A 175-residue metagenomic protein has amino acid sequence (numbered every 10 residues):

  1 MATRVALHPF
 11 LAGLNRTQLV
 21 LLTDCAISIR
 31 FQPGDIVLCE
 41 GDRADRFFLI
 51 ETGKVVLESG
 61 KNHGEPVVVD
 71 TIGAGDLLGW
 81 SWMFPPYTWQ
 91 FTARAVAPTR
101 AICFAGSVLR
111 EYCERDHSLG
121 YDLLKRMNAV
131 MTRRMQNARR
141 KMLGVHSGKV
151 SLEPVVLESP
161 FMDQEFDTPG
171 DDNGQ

Functional and structural regions predicted by a protein language model:
M1-Q175: Cytosolic regulatory regions built on CNB/CRP/Popeye-like sensor folds
